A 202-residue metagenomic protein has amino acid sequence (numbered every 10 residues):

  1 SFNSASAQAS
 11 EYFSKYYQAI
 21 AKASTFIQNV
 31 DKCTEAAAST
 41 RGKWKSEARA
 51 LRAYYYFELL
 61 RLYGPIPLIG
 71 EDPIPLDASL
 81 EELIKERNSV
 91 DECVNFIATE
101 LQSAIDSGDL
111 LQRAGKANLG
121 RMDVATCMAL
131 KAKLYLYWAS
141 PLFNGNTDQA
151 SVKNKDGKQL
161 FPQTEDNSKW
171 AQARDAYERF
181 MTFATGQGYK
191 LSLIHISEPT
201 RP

Functional and structural regions predicted by a protein language model:
S1-Y63, E81-L119: Conserved, well-structured interaction surfaces
L60-R61, P67, Y137-N146: Short coil/turn linking the two alpha-helices of tandem helical-hairpin repeats
L101-D109, E178-G188: Long, well-ordered core segments of solenoidal/helical folds
M128-L134: TPR/Sel1-like alpha-solenoid repeat signature
G145-T164: A solvent-exposed, charged loop/short amphipathic helix patch at secondary-structure junctions
S192-P202: Residue-level detector of conserved catalytic or cofactor/ligand-binding positions in enzyme active sites
